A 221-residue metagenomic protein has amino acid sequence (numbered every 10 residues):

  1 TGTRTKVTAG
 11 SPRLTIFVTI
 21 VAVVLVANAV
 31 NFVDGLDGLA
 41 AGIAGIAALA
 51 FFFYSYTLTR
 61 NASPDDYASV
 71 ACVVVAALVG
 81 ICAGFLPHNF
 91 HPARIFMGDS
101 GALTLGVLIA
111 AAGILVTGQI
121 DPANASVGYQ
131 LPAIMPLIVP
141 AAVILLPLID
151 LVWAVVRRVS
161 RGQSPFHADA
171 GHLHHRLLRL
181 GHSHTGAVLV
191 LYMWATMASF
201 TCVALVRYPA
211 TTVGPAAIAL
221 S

Functional and structural regions predicted by a protein language model:
T1-I20: Membrane-helix boundary/helix-loop-helix interface segments in multi-pass membrane proteins
L14-V30, L39: Function-critical hydrophobic alpha-helical transmembrane segments in multi-pass membrane proteins
V26, L39-S221: Alpha-helical transmembrane segments
